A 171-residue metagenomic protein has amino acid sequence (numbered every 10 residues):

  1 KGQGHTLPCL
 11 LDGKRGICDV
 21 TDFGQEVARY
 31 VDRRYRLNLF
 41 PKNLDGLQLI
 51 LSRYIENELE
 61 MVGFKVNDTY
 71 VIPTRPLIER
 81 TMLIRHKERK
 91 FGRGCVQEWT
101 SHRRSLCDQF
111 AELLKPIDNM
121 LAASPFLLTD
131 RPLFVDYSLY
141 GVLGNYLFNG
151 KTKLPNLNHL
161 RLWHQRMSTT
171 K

Functional and structural regions predicted by a protein language model:
K1-L83: GST-like domain detector, emphasizing the conserved glutathione-binding G-site in the N-terminal thioredoxin-like
Q25-A28, D32, L49-S52, A111-L114 (+3 more regions): Non-transmembrane alpha-helical segments in soluble domains of secreted/periplasmic/extracellular proteins
R34, N38-P41, L157-R166: Secondary-structure boundary/capping motif
I55-L162: GST-like fold's C-terminal all-alpha helical module
G63, T169-K171: Charged/polar, low-hydrophobicity segments characteristic of intrinsically disordered regions and flexible loops
